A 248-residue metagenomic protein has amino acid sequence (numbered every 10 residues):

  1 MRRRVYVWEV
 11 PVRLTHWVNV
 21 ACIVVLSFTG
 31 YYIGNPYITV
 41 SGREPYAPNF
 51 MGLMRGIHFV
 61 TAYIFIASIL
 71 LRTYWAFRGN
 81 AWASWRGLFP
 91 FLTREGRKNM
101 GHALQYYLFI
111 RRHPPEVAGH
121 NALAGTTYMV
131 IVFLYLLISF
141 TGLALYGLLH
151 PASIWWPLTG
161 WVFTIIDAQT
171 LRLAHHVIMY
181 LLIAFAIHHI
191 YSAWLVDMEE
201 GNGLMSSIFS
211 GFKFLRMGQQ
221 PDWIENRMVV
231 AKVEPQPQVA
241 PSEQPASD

Functional and structural regions predicted by a protein language model:
M1-D248: Membrane-embedded alpha-helical bundles that constitute the cytochrome b-like, heme-associated redox core of multi-pass
